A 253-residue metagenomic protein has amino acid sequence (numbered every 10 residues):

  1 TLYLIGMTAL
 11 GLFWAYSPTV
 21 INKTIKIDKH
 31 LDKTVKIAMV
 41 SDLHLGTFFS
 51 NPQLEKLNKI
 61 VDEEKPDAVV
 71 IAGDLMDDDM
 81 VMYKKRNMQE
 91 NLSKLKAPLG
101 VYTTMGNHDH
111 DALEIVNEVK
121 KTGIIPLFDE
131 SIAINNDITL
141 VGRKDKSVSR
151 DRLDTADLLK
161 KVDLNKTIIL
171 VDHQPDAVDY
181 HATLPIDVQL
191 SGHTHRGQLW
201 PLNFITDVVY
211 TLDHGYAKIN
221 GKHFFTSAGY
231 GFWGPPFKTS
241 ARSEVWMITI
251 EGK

Functional and structural regions predicted by a protein language model:
T1-W14: Internal/C-terminal transmembrane anchor helices
W14-I21: Short beta-strand/loop segment at the start of cytosolic alpha/beta domains
I21, K26-K253: Soluble catalytic domains of enzymes that build or remodel membrane lipids, polysaccharides, and related
